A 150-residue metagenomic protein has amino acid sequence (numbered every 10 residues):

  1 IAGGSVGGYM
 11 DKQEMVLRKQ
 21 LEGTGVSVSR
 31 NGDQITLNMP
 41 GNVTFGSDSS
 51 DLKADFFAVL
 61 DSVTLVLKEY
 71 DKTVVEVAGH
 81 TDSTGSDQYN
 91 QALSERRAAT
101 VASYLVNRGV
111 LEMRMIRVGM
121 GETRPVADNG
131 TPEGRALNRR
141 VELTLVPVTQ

Functional and structural regions predicted by a protein language model:
I1-V16: Short, low-complexity, glycine-enriched hydrophobic/amphipathic alpha-helices that associate with lipid bilayers
G4-V6, T44-L52, D87-N90: Second-shell loop/turn segments in exported
M10, R18-Q20, R96, N107: N-terminal targeting leaders
M10, S49-F57, Q91-S94, A98: Solvent-exposed, acidic/flexible segments
K12, L21-G23, R30-Q34, P40 (+6 more regions): Extracytoplasmic
Q20, T44-A78, A102-N107, A136 (+1 more regions): Periplasmic peptidoglycan-binding/anchoring modules of Gram-negative envelope and division proteins
V28, V75, M115-R117: Generic structural signal for residues in well-ordered beta-strands
H80-Q150: Periplasmic OmpA-like peptidoglycan-binding domain that tethers envelope proteins to the cell wall
